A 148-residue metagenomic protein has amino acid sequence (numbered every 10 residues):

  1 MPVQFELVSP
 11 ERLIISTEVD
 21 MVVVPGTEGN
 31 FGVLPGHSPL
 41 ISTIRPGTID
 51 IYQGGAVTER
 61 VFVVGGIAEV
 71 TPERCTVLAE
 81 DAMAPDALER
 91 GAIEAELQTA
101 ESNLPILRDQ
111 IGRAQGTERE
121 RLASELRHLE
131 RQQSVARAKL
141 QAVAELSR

Functional and structural regions predicted by a protein language model:
E6-S102: Compact, glycine-rich, soluble single-domain proteins
A82-R148: Acidic/glycine-rich phosphate/pyrophosphate-binding loops and surrounding catalytic core that coordinate Mg2+
